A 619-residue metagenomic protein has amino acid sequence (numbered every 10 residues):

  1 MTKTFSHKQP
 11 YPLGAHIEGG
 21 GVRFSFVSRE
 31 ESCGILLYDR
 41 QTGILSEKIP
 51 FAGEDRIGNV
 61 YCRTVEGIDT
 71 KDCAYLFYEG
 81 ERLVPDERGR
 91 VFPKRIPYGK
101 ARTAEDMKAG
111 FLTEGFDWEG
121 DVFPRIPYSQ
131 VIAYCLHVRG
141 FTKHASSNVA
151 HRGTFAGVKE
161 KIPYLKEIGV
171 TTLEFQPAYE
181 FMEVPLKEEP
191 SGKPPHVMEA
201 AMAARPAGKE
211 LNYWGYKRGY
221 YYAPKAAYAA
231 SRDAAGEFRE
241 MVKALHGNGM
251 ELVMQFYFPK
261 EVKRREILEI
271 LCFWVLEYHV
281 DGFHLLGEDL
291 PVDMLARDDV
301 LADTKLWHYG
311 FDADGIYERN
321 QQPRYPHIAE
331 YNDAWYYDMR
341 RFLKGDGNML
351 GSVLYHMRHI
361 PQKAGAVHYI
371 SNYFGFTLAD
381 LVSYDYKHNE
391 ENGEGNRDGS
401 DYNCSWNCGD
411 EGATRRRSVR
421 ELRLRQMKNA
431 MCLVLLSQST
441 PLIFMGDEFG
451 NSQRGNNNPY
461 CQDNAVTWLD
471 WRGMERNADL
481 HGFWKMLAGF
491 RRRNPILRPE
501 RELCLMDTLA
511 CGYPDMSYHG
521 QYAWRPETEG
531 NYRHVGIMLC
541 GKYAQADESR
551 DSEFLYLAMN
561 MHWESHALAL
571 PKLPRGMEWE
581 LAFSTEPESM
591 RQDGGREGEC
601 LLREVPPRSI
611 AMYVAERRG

Functional and structural regions predicted by a protein language model:
M1-G19, L45-K48, D55-H137, T142-S147: The feature marks proteins involved in alpha-glucan
G21-E31, Y518-P571: Carbohydrate-binding surface patches
F26, L136, L165, F175 (+6 more regions): Conserved, mostly hydrophobic/aromatic
S28, K71-C73, G595-G619: C-terminal beta-strand-rich structural cap/linker in extracellular carbohydrate-active enzymes
R102-M107, H279, V292, A296-G450 (+6 more regions): Conserved alpha/beta catalytic core and glycan-binding cleft of carbohydrate-active enzymes
L112, F116-Q176, F181, N212-G215: An acidic-aromatic substrate-binding cleft motif
V149-T154, P185-G247, F258-E277, H388-G412 (+1 more regions): Aromatic- and acidic-residue-enriched carbohydrate-binding clefts of CAZyme catalytic domains
E237, A244-I316: Active-site neighborhood of glycoside hydrolase catalytic domains
